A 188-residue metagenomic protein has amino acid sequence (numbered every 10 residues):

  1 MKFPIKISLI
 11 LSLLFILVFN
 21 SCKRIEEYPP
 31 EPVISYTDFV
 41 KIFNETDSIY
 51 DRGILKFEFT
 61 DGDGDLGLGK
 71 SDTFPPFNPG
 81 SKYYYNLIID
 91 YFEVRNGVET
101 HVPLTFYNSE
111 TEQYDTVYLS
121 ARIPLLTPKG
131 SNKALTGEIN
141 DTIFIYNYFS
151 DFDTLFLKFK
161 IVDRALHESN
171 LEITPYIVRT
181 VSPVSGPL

Functional and structural regions predicted by a protein language model:
M1-L9: Bacterial N-terminal signal peptides that target proteins for export
L13-L14: Short, low-complexity S/T/E/D/G/P-rich linear segments that nucleate or cap local secondary structure
V18-S21: C-terminal motif of bacterial Sec signal peptides marking the signal peptidase cleavage site
K23-E26: Bacterial signal peptide processing site
P29: Cys/His-rich zinc-coordinating "finger/knuckle" motifs
V33-L188: First exposed extracellular module after export/assembly in secreted or surface-exposed proteins
